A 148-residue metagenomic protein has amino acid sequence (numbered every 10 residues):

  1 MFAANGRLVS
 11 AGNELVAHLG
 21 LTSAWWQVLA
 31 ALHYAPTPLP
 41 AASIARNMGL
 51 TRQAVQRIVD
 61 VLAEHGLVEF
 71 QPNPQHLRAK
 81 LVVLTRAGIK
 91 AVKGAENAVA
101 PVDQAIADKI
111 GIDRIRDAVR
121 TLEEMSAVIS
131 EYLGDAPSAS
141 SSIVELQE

Functional and structural regions predicted by a protein language model:
M1, L29-L32, L122: Hydrophobic structural patches
N5, P36, S126-S130: A structural signal for well-ordered alpha-helices, especially hydrophobic packing surfaces of coiled-coils
G6-A54, H65, P137-A139: N-terminal helix-turn-helix DNA-binding core of bacterial DNA-binding proteins
V9, D60-E123: Charged, amphipathic alpha-helical coiled-coil/dimerization segments
P40, E96, D103, S130-L133: Short amphipathic alpha-helical interaction/hinge segments
D113-E148: C-terminal regulatory/oligomerization modules of transcriptional regulators
